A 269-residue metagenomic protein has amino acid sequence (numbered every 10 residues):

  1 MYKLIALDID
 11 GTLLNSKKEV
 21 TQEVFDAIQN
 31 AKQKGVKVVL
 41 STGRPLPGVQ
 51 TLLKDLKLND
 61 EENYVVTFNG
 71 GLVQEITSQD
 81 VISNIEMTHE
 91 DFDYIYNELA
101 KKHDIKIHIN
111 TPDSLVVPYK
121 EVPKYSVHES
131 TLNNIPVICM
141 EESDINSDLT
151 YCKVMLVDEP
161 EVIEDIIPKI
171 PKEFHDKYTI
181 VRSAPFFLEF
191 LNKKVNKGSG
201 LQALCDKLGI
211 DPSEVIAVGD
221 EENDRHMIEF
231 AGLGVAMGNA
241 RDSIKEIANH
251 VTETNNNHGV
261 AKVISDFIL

Functional and structural regions predicted by a protein language model:
M1-L4, T21, E189-L269: Mg2+-dependent phosphoryl-transfer enzymes with acidic/Ser/Thr/Gly-rich catalytic loops
K3-K17: Asp-based phosphoryl-transfer active-site loop
Q22-K124: Active-site phosphate-binding/coordination module
V24, V49-L53, I166, I170 (+3 more regions): Hydrophobic packing residues within well-ordered alpha-helices of enzyme cores
A31, T42, N69, V154 (+3 more regions): Residue-level signal for inorganic ion chemistry
G35-V39, N63, K153, S213-E214 (+1 more regions): Short active-site oxyanion
E61, N69, F174-D176, F230-A231 (+1 more regions): Short, structured coil segments at secondary-structure junctions
E98, K102-V218: Conserved acidic, metal-coordinating active-site core of Asp-based, Mg2+-dependent phosphoryl-transfer enzymes
